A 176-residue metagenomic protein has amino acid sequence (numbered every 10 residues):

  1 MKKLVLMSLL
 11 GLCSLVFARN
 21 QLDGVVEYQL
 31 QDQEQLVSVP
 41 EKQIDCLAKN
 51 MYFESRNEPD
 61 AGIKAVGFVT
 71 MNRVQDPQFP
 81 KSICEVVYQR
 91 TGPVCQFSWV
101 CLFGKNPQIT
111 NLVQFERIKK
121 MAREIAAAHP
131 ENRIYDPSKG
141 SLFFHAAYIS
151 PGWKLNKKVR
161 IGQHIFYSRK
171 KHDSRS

Functional and structural regions predicted by a protein language model:
M1-L4: Positively charged n-region of N-terminal signal peptides that target proteins for export
L10-A18: Hydrophobic h-region of N-terminal signal peptides that target proteins for export in Gram-negative bacteria
R19-S176: Bacterial extracytoplasmic/cell-wall-associated proteins, especially those involved in peptidoglycan
